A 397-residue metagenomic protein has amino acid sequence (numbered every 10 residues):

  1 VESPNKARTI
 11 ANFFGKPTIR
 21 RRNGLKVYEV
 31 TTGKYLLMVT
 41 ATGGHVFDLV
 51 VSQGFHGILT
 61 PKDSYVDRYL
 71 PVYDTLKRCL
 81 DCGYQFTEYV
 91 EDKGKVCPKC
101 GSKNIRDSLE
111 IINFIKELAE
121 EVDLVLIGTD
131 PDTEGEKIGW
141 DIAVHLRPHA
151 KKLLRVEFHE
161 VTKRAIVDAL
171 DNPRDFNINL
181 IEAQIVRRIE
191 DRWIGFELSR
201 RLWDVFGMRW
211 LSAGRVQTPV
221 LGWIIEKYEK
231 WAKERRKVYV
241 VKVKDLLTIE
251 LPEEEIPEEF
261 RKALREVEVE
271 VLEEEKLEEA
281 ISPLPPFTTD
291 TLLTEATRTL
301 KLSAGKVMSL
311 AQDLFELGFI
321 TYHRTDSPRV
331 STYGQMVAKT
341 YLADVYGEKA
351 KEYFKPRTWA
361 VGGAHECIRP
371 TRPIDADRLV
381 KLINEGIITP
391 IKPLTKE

Functional and structural regions predicted by a protein language model:
V1-R188: Intrinsically disordered, low-complexity regulatory segments
S3, I111-I115, L202, L292 (+1 more regions): Generic hydrophobic alpha-helical segments
A11, K116-A119, G139-R147, V167-D171 (+6 more regions): Short, well-ordered alpha-helical packing segments
T18-N23, R298-S309, G318-S327: Short, well-structured beta-strand/strand-turn elements
K34-T40, G44-D74, L211-E316, L342-E397: Long, highly charged, low-complexity internal segments
F86, D92, I112-K116, E120-E121 (+2 more regions): C-terminal or mid-to-C-terminal helical accessory/interaction module adjacent to the motor/catalytic core
T129-P131, T294-A296, R324: Short glycine-centered, acidic/aromatic-flanked micro-motifs in structured strand/loop junctions that mark active-site
T321-K349: Accessory beta->alpha helical hairpin/"wing" motif in late/C-terminal subdomains of nucleic-acid enzymes
